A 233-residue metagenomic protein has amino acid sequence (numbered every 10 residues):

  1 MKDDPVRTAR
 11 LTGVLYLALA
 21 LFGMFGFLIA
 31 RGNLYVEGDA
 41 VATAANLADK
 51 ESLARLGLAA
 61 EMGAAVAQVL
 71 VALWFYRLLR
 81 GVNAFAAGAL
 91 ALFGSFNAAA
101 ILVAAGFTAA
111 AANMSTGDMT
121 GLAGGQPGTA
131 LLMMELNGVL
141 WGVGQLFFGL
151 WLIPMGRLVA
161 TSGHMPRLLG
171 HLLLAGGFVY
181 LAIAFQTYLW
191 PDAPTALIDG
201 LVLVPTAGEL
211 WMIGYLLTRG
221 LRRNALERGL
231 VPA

Functional and structural regions predicted by a protein language model:
M1-A233: Hydrophobic, aromatic-enriched alpha-helical segments typical of multi-pass transmembrane helices
